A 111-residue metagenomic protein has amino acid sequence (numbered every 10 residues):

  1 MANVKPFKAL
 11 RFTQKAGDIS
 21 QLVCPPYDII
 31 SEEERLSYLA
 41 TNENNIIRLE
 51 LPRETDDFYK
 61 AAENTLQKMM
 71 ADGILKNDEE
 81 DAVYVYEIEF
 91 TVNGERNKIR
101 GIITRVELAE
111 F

Functional and structural regions predicted by a protein language model:
M1-E110: A cross-family signal for N-terminal binding/gating loops and helix N-caps that shape access to the active site
